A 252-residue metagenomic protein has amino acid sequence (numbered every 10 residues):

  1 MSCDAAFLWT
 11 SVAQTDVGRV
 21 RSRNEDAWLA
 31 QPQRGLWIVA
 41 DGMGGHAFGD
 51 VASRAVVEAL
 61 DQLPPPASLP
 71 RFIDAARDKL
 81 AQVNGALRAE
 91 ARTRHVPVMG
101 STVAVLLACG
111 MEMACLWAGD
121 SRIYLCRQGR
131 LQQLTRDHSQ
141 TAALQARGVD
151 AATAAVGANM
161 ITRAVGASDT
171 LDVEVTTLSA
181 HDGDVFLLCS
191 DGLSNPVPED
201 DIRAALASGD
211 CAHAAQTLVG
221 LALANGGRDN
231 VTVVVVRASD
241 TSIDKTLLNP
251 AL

Functional and structural regions predicted by a protein language model:
M1-L252: PP2C/PPM-type serine/threonine phosphatase catalytic domain
